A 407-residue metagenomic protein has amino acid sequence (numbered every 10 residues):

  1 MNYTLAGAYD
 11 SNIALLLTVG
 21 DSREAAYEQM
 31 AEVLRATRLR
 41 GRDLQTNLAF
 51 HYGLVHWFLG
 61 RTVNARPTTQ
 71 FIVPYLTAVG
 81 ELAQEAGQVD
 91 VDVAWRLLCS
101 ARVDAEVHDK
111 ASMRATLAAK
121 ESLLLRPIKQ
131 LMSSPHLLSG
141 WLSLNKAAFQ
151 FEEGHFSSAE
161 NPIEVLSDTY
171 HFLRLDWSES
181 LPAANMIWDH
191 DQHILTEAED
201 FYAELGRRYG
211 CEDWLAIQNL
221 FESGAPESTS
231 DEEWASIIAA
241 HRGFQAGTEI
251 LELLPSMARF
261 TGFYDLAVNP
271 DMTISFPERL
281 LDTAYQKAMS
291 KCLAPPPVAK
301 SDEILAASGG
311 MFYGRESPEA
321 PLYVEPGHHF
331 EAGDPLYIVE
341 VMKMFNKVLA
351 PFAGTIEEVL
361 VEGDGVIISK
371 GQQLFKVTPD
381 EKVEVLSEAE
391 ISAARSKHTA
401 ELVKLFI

Functional and structural regions predicted by a protein language model:
M1-C292, G365-V366, K370-Q373, P379-I407: Catalytic cores of soluble metabolic enzymes centered on carboxylation/carboxyl-transfer
A8, L15-L17, E303-L305, I338 (+1 more regions): Structured core elements
M272-P335, K347, A353, K404-L405: Acidic, low-complexity mobile loops and tails
G314, E340-K343, E358-L360: A residue-level detector for short acidic-glycine micro-motifs
S317, V361-D364: Short, conserved beta-turn/loop elements at beta-strand boundaries and strand-helix junctions
E325-L349, G365-V385: Short hydrophobic beta/alpha edge segments that flank linear recognition/processing sites
